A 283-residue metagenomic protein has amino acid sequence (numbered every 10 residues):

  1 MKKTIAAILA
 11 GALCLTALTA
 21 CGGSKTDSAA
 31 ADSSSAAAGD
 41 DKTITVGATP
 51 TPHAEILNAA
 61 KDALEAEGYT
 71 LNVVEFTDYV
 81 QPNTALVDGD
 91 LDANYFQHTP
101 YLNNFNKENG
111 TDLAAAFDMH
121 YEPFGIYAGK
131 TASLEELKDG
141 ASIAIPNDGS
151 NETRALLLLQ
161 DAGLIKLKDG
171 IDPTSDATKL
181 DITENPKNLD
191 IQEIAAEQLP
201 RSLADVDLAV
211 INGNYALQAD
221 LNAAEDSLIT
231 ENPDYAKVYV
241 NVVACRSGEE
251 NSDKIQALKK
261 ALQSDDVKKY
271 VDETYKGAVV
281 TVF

Functional and structural regions predicted by a protein language model:
K2-S24: Sec-dependent N-terminal signal peptides of Gram-positive bacterial secreted proteins and lipoproteins
A17-D40: Bacterial lipoprotein signal-peptidase II cleavage site
G39-T51, Y69-E75, S142-I143: Short, well-ordered beta-strand elements
V73-T84, D172-R201: Short helix-initiation/N-cap motifs at beta->coil->alpha
N104-A116, K130-T131, D205, V210 (+1 more regions): Ligand-binding "clamshell"
A116-I165, K268: A conserved helix-loop-strand patch within extracytoplasmic ligand-binding domains of the periplasmic binding
P123-L134, Y239-S252: A bilobed periplasmic-binding-protein/Venus flytrap-type ligand-binding module shared by bacterial periplasmic
T153-Q160, L262-F283: Periplasmic-binding protein-like
